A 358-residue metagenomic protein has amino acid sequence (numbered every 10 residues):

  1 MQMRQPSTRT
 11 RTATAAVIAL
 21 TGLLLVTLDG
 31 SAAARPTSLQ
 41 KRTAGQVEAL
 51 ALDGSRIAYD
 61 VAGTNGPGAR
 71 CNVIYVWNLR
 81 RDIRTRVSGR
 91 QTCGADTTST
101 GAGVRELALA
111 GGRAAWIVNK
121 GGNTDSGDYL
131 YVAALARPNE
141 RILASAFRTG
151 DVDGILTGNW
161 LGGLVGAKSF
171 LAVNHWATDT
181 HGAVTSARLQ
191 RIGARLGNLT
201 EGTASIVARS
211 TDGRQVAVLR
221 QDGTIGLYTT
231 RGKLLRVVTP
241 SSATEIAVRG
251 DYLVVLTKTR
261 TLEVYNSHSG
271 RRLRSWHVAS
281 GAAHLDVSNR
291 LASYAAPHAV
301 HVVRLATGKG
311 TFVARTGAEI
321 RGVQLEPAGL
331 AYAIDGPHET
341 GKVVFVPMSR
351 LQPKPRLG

Functional and structural regions predicted by a protein language model:
Q2-A34: Secretory targeting and sorting signals
A33-V61: An edge-strand/N-cap motif at the start of beta-rich repeat modules
R35-T43, G66-D96, G122-D151, W176-G202 (+4 more regions): Surface-exposed loop/turn elements that mediate protein-protein interactions on large endomembrane-trafficking
A44-D53, C93-A110, F147-A167, E201-G213 (+3 more regions): Repeated scaffold domains used in trafficking and secretory/extracellular systems, primarily beta-propellers
A51, G68, A108, N123-T124 (+11 more regions): Residue-level signal for WD-repeat beta-propeller blades
Y59-D60, A114-I117, L171-H175, V218 (+3 more regions): Residue position within the beta-strands of beta-propeller blades
A115, L130-V132, L171-A172, L199 (+3 more regions): ...the same signal can extend to comparable exposed beta-sheet modules with similar sequence chemistry even outside
L285-A333: Ankyrin-repeat and related helical/solenoid repeat scaffolds used for protein-protein interactions
